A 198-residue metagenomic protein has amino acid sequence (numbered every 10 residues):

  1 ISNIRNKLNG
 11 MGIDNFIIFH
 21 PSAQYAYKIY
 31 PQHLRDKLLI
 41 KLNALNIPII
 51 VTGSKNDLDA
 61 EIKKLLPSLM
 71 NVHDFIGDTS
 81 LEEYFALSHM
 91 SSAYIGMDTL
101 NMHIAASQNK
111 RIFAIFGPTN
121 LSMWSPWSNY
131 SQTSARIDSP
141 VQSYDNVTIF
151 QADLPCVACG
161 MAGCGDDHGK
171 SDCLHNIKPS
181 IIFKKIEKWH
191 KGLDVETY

Functional and structural regions predicted by a protein language model:
I1-K28, Y198: Mid-sequence helix-capping/hinge segment at a functional interface
S2, S80-E83, L154-C159: A short acidic, often aromatic-flanked loop/helix-cap motif at beta-alpha or helix-coil junctions that lines enzyme
N3, L34-K37, I181, K185: Alpha-helical elements of Rossmann-like donor-binding domains used by nucleotide-donor carbohydrate transfer enzymes
I17-F19, K64, A158-C164: Short, basic/glycine-rich phosphate-binding loops at helix/coil junctions that contact nucleotide phosphates
A23, Q32-S122, S128: Donor-binding and catalytic core of enzymes assembling or modifying cell-surface/extracellular glycoconjugates
I29-Q32, D172: Short, solvent-exposed loop/turn segments at secondary-structure boundaries
D74-F75, A106-Y198: Nucleotide-sugar donor-binding patch of glycosyltransferase catalytic domains
